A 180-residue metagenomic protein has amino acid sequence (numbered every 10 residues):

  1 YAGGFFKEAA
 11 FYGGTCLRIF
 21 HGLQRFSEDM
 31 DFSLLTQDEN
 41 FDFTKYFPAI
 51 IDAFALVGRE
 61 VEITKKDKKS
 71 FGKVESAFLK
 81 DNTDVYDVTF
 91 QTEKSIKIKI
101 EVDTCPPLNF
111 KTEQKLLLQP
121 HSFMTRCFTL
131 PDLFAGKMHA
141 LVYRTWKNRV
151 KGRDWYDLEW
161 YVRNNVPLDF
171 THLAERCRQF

Functional and structural regions predicted by a protein language model:
Y1-A10: Helical scaffold of the NTase/Pol beta-like nucleotidyltransferase catalytic core
F11-G13, L17: Glycine-rich N-terminal segment of FAD-binding domains in flavoprotein oxidoreductases, spanning the beta-loop-helix
Y12, S27, K73, S95-K99: Broad gene-expression machinery/nucleic-acid interaction feature
G14, G22-F43: Catalytic metal-binding acidic patch
R18-L23, V88-T89: Short beta-strand/turn micro-motifs at beta-sheet edges
Y46-D52: Short amphipathic alpha-helices in soluble, non-transmembrane regions that often serve as interface/regulatory elements
D52-I96, T129, A140: Conserved catalytic core of two-metal-ion nucleotidyltransferases
V85-R178: Catalytic cores of NTP-dependent nucleotidyl/adenyl transfer enzymes across multiple folds
